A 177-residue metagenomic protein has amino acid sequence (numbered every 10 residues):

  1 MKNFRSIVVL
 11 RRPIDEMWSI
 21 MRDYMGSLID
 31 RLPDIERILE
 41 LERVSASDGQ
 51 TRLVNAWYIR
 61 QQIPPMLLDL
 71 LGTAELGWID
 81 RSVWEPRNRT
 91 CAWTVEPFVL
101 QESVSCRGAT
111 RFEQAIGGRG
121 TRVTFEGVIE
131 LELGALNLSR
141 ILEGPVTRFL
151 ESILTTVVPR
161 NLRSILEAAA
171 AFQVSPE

Functional and structural regions predicted by a protein language model:
M1-M66: Hydrophobic ligand-binding cavity/cleft-lining segments
K2, A74-L76, V104: Residue-level preference for beta-strand/loop junctions
V9, S45, V83-E85, E113: Well-ordered beta-strand positions
M17-M21, F125, I165: Hydrophobic pocket/interface hotspot
D48, R87, G117-G118: Short strand-connecting beta-turns/loops that link adjacent beta-strands
L53-V54, W78, V83, A92-E151: Beta-strand/loop substructures that line and gate deep hydrophobic ligand-binding cavities in soluble
Q62-P86: Helix-adjacent hinge/juxtasegments
P86, S139-E177: A conserved amphipathic terminal alpha-helix motif
